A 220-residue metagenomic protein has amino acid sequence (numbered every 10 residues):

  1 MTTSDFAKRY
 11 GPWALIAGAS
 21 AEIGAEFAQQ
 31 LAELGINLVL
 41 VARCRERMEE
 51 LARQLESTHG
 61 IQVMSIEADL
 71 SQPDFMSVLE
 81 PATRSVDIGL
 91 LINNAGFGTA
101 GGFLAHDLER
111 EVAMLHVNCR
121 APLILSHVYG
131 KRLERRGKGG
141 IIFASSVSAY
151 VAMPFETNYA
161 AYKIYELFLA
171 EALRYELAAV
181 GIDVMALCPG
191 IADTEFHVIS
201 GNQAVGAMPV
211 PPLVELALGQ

Functional and structural regions predicted by a protein language model:
W13, S20-E22: Conserved glycine-rich cofactor-binding loop
L34-L51: Conserved glycine-rich Rossmann-like NAD(P)H-binding loop of the short-chain dehydrogenase/reductase
N94-T99: Conserved NAD(P)H cofactor-binding loop of Rossmann-fold oxidoreductase domains
G102-L115: Substrate-binding pocket helix/loop in short-chain dehydrogenase/reductase
S126, Y162: Active-site helix of classical SDR
S146: Residue(s) in the substrate-gating loop at a strand-loop-helix junction that position the organic substrate next
A186-L187, N202-Q220: C-terminal helical subdomain
